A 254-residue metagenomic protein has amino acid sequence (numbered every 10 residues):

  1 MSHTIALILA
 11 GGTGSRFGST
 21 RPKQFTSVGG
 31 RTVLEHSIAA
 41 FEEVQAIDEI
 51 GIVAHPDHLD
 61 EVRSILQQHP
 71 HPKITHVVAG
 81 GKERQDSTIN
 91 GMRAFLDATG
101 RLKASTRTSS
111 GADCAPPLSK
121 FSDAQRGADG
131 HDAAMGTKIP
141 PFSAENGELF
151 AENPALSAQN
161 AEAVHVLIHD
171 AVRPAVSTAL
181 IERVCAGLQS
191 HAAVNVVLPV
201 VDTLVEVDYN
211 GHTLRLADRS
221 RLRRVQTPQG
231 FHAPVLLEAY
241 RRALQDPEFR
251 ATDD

Functional and structural regions predicted by a protein language model:
M1, T99-H165: Intrinsic disorder/low-complexity segments
S2-V62, T75: N-terminal glycine-rich phosphate-binding loop and ensuing alpha1 helix
A6-I8, I52, I168, A193-V196: Structural beta-sheet core signal
I8, F25, L34, G91 (+3 more regions): Residue-level signal for inorganic ion chemistry
S15, R84, A171-A175: Acidic metal-phosphate-binding loop of nucleotide-sugar-dependent transferases
F17, V62-L66, V184, L204: Hydrophobic packing residues within well-ordered alpha-helices of enzyme cores
Q67-G100, F150-V164: Short phosphate-binding loop-to-helix
E162, A175-D254: Conserved core of the sugar-phosphate nucleotidyltransferase
